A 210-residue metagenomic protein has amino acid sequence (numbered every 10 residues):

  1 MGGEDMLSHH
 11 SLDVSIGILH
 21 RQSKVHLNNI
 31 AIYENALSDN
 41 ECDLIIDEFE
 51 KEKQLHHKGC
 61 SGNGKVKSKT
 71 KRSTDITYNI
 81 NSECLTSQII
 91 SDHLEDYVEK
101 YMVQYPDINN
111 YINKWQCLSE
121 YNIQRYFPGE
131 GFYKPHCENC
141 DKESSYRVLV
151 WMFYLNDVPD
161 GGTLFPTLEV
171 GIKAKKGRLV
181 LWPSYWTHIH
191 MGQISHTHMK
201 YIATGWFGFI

Functional and structural regions predicted by a protein language model:
M1-L179, T187-I210: Fe(II)/2-oxoglutarate oxygenase catalytic core
